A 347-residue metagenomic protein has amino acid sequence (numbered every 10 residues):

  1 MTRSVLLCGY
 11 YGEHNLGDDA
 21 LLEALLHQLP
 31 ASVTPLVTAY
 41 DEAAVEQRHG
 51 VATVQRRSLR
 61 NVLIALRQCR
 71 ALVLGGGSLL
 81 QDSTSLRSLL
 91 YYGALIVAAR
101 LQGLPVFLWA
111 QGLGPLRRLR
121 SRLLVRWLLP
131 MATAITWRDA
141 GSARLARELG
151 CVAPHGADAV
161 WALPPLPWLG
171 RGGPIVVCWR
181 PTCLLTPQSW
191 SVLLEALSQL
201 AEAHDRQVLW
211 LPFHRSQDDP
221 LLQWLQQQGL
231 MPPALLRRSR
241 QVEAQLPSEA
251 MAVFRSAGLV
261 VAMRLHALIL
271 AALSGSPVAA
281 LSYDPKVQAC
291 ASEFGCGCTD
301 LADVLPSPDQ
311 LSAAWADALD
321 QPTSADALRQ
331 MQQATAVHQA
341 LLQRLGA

Functional and structural regions predicted by a protein language model:
M1-A347: Active-site anion-handling motifs in enzyme catalytic cores
